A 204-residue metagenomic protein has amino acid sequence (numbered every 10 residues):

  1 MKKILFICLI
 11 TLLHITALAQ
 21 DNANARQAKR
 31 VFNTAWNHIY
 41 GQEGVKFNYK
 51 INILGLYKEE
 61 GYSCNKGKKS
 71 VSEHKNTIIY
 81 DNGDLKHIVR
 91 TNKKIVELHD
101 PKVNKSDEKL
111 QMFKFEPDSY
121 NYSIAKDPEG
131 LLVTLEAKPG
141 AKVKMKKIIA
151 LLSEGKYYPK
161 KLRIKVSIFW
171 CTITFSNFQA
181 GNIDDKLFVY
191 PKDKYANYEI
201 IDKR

Functional and structural regions predicted by a protein language model:
I4-L13: Sec-dependent N-terminal signal peptides
T16-Y57, D193-R204: N-terminal leader/targeting segments and the immediate start of mature chains
D21, E60-D107, F169-C171: An acidic-aromatic
D21-A23, D127-E129, P139-K146, G155-R204: Non-transmembrane domains of secretory- and envelope-associated proteins
A35, E60-S63, K147-L152, I173-F178: Hydrophobic/aromatic beta-strand elements that line small-molecule binding cavities or substrate pockets in beta-rich
G41, S63-V71, Y80-K86, P128 (+2 more regions): Short, solvent-exposed coil/turn segments at beta-strand boundaries
N48-N52, S70-K75, V133-G140, K161-K165: Short beta-strand segments that buttress and anchor functional surface loops
H87-K142: Surface-exposed, polar helix/loop patches in the mature regions of secreted/periplasmic/lumenal proteins that form
